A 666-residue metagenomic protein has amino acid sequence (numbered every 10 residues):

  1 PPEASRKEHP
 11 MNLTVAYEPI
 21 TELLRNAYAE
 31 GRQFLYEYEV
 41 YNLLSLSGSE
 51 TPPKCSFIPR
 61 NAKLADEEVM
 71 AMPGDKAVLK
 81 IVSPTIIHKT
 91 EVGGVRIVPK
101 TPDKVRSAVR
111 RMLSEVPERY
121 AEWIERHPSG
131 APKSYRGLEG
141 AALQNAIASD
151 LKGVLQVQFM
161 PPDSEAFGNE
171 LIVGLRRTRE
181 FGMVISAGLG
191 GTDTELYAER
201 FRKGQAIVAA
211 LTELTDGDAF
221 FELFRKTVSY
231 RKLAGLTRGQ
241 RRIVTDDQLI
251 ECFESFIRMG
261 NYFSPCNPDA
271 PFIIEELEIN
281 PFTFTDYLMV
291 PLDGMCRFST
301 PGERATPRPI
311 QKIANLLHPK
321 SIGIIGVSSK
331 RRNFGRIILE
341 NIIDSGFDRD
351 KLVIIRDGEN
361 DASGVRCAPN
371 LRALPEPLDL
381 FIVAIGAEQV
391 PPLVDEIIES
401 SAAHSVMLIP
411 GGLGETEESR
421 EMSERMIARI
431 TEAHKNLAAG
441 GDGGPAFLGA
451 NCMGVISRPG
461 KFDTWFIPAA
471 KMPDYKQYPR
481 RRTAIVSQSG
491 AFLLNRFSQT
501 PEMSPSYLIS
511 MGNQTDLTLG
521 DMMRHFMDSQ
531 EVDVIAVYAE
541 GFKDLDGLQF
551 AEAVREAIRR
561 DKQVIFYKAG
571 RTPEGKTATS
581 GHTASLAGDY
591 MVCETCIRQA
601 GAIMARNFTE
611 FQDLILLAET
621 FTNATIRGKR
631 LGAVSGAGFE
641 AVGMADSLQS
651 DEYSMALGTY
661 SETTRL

Functional and structural regions predicted by a protein language model:
P1-L666: Catalytic-core regions of core metabolic enzymes, especially those transforming organic acids/acyl-group intermediates
